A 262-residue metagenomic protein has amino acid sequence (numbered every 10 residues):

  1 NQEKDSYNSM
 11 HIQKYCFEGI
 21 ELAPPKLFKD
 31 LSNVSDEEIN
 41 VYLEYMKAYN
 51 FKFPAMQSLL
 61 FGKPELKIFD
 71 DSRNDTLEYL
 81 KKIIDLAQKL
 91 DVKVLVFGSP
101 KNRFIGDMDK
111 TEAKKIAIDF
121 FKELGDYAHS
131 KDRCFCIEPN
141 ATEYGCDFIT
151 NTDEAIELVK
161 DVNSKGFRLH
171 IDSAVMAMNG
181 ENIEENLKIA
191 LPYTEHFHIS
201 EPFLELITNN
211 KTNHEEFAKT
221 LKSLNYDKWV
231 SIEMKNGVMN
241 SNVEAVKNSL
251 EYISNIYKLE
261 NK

Functional and structural regions predicted by a protein language model:
N1-Q2, S32: Short, N-terminal intrinsically disordered low-complexity segments that are rich in Pro/Gly and polar/charged residues
Q2-C16, T76-L77, D85, D91-K93 (+2 more regions): Histidine-acidic metal/acid-base catalytic patches
Y7, E65-R168, M178: Active-site acidic/histidine proton-transfer and metal-coordination neighborhood in alpha/beta enzyme cores
F17, F51, R133, Y226: Short phosphate-binding/catalytic loops that engage adenosine nucleotides
E18, L22-I118, E205, I232 (+2 more regions): Structural motif corresponding to the early beta-alpha repeats
E21-P24, F97-S99, F135-N140, L169-I171 (+2 more regions): Short beta-strands and strand-loop turn motifs
L27-K29, K110-T111, Y144-G145, I171-V175 (+1 more regions): Short linear motifs at secondary-structure transitions and domain/linker junctions
D36-Y49, F120-A128, N186-I189, E216-L221: Catalytic-core regions built around general acid/base machinery
